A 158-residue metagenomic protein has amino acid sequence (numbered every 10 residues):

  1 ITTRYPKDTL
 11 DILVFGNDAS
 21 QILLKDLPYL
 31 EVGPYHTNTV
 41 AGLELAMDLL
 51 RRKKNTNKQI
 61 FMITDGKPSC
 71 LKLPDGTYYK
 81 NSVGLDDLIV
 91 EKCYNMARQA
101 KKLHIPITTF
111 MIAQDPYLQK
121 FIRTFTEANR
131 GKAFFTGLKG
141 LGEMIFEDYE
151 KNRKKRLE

Functional and structural regions predicted by a protein language model:
I1-L24, G42-L43, T56-I63, T108-F110 (+1 more regions): Von Willebrand factor
I1-R4, L49, K53, S69 (+5 more regions): Conserved, well-folded catalytic cores of nucleic-acid-processing and energy-transducing macromolecular machines
T3, N38-L43, L88-V90, F135-K139: Short, surface-exposed, polar/charged, turn-prone segments marking secondary-structure boundaries
R4, G16-N55, C70-G76, V83 (+1 more regions): Short, charged loop segments at secondary-structure junctions
D18-S20, P68, D115, L141: Surface-exposed, flexible loop/turn segments at secondary-structure boundaries
H36-T37, G66-A128: VWA/integrin I-like adhesion module and closely mimicked acidic/polar interface patches used
P106-E158: Von Willebrand factor A/integrin I-like adhesion domains
